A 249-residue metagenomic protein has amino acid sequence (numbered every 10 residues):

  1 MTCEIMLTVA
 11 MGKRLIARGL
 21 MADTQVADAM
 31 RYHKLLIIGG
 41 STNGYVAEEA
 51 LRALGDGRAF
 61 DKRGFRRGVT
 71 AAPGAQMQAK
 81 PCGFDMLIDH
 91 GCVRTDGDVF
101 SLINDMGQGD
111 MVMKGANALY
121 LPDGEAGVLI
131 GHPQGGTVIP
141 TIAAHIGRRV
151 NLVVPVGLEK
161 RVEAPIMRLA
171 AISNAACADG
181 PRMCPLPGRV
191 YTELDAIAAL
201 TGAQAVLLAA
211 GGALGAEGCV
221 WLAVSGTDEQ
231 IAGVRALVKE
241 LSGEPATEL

Functional and structural regions predicted by a protein language model:
T2-V26, Q76-E248: Conserved phosphate- and dinucleotide-binding cores of soluble alpha/beta proteins, encompassing both enzyme active
D28-G64: N-terminal low-complexity or amphipathic/hydrophobic leaders
A50-H90: A phosphate-binding glycine/aspartate-rich beta-alpha loop in the early core of alpha/beta enzymes
